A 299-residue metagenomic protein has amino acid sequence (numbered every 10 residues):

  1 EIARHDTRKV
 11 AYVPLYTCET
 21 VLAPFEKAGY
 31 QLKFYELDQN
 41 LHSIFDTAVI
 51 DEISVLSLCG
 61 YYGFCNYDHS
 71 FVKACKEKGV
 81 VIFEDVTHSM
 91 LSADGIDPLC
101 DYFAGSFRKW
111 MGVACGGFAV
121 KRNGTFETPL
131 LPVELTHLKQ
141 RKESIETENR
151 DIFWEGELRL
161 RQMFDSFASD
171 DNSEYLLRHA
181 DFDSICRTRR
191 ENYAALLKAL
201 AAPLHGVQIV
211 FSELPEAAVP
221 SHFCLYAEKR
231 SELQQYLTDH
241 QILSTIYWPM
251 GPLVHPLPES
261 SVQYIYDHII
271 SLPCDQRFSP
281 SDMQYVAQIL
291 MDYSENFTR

Functional and structural regions predicted by a protein language model:
A3-E77, V81-M90: PLP-dependent aminotransferase-like
T17, S57-L58, F126-R299: PLP-dependent aminotransferase class I/II
L22-A23, Y67-H69, S92-G95, A114-C115 (+2 more regions): Short glycine-/acidic-enriched loop or helix-start segments at secondary-structure transitions that form or flank
A28-K33, I53-S54, L99-A104, L204-I209 (+2 more regions): Active-site regions of enzymes building and remodeling cell-envelope glycoconjugates
E36-L41, T87-H88, F107-M111, W248-L253: Short, acidic/turn-prone active-site loops that include or flank metal/cofactor- and phosphate-binding residues
H42-D46, L91-G95, G112-G116, H255-L257: Short, charged, surface-exposed secondary-structure boundary motifs
G95-S106, M283-Y285, L290-Y293: A short alpha/beta connector and helix-capping loop motif
L99-R141: Active-site PLP attachment segment
